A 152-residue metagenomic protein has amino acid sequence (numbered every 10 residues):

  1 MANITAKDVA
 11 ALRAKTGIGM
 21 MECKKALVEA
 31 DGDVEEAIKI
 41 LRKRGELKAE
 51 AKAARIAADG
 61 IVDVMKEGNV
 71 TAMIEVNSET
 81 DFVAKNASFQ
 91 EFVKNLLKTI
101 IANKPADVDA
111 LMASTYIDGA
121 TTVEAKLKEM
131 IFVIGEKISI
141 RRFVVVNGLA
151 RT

Functional and structural regions predicted by a protein language model:
A2-T152: N-terminal assembly/interaction segments in proteins that build large macromolecular machines
